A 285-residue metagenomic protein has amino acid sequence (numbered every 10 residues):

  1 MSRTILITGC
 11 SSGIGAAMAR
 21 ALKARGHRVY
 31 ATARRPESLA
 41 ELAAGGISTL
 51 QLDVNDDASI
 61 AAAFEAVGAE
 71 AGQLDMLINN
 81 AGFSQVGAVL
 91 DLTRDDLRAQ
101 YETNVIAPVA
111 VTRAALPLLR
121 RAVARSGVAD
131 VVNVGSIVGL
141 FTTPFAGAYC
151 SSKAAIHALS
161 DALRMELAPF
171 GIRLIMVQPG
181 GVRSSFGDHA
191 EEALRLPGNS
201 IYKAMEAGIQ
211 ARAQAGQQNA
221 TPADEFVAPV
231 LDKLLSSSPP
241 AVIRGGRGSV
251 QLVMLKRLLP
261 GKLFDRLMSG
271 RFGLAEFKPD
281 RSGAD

Functional and structural regions predicted by a protein language model:
S11-S12: Conserved glycine-rich cofactor-binding loop
L52-A62, R94: The beta1-alpha1 cofactor-binding region of Rossmann-like NAD(H)/NADP(H)-dependent oxidoreductases
A88-V89, D96-R98: Substrate-binding pocket helix/loop in short-chain dehydrogenase/reductase
L90, F141-A148: Active-site loop immediately N-terminal to the catalytic Tyr-X3-Lys motif of short-chain dehydrogenase/reductase
T112, S152-A155: Active-site helix of classical SDR
S136: Residue(s) in the substrate-gating loop at a strand-loop-helix junction that position the organic substrate next
A168-Q217: C-terminal beta-strand-loop-alpha-helix "lid" module of Rossmann-like NAD(P)-dependent dehydrogenases
